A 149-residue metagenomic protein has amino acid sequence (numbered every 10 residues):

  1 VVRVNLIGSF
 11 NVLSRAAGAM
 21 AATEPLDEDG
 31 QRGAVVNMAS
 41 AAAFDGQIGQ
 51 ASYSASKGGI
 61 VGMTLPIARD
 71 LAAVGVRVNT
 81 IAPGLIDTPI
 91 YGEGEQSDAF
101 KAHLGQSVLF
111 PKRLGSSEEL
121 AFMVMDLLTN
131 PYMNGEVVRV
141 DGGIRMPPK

Functional and structural regions predicted by a protein language model:
V1-N11, V36, I60: Catalytic Tyr-X3-Lys loop
L13, S56, T64: Active-site helix of classical SDR
G18, R69-D70: Alpha-helical segment proximal to the catalytic Tyr-Lys
S40: Residue(s) in the substrate-gating loop at a strand-loop-helix junction that position the organic substrate next
D45-A51, V74, K112: Active-site loop immediately N-terminal to the catalytic Tyr-X3-Lys motif of short-chain dehydrogenase/reductase
A72, R77, N134-E136: Short, small/polar-rich loop/turn modules that mediate ligand/substrate recognition or access, typified
D98-E118: Catalytic Tyr-x(3-8)-Lys segment
S116-V140, R145: C-terminal substrate-recognition "lid" of short-chain dehydrogenase/reductases
